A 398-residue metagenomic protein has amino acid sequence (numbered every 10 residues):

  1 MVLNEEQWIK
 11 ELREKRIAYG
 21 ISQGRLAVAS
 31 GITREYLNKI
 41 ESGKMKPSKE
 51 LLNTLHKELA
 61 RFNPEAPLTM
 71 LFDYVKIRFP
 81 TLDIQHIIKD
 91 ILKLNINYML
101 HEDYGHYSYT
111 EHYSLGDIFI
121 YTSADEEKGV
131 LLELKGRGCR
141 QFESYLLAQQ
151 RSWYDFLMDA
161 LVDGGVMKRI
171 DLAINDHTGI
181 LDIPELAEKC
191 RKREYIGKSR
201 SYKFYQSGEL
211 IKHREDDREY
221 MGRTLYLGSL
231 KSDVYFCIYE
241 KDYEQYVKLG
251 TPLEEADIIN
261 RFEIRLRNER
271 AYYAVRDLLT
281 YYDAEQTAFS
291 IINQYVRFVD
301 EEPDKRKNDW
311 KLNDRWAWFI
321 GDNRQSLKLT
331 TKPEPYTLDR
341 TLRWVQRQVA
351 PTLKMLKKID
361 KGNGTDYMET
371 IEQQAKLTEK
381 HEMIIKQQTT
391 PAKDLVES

Functional and structural regions predicted by a protein language model:
V2-Q7, E14, A18, K57-Y336 (+1 more regions): Structured, helix-rich domain cores that form ligand/interaction pockets
K10, E14, E35-N38: Positions in alpha-helical segments
K15, A29, I40, T341 (+1 more regions): Residues in the recognition helix of alpha-helical DNA-binding motifs
R16-I17, G31, S48: Residues within alpha-helical segments
G20-N38: Short alpha-helical DNA-recognition segment
G43-K57: Short, basic-rich loop-to-helix N-cap that marks the start of a DNA-contacting helix
